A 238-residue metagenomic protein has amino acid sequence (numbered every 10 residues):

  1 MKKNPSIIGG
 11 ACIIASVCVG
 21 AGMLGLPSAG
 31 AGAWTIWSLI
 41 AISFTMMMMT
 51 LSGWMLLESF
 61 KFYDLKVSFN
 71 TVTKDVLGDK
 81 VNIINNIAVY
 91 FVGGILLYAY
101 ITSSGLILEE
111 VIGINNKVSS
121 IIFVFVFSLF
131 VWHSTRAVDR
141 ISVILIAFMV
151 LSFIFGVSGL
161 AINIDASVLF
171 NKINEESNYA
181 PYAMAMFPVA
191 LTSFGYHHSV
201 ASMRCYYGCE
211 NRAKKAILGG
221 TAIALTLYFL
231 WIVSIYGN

Functional and structural regions predicted by a protein language model:
M1-S28, T50-W54, K66: Membrane-interface "cap" regions at the ends of multi-pass membrane proteins
K2-P5, W34-S38, M55-I95, E109-N116: Transmembrane-helix boundary/entry motifs in multi-pass membrane transporters
S6-G10, S38, I42, N82 (+4 more regions): Residue-level signature of transmembrane alpha-helical entry/exit and packing/kink sites in multi-pass membrane
G9-C18, N86-Y90, E110-S134, M149-G156 (+1 more regions): Transmembrane alpha-helical segments of multi-pass small-molecule transport proteins
G25-W37, R136-A137: Short, hydrophobic transmembrane alpha-helix segments
A41, T45-G53, I223-W231: Alpha-helical transmembrane segments of multipass membrane proteins
S103-E110, F125-L145, Y206: Membrane-water interface regions at transmembrane-helix termini and the short interhelical loops of multi-pass membrane
N116-I121, S134-R136, V143-N238: Helix-loop-helix junctions that connect adjacent transmembrane segments in multi-pass membrane transporters
